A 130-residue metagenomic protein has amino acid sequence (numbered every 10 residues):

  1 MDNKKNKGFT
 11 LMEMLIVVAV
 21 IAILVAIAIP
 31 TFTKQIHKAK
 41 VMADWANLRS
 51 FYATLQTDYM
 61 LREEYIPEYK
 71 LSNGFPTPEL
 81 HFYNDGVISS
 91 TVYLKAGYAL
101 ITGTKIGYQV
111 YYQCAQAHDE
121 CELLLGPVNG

Functional and structural regions predicted by a protein language model:
M1-K4: N-terminal secretory signal peptides that target proteins for export/translocation
N6-T33: N-terminal single-pass transmembrane signal-anchor helix
F9, K40, Y52-T54: Residue-level recognition of hydrophobic positions within alpha-helical transmembrane segments
V25, R49-Y52: A cross-family signal for key residues in well-ordered alpha-helices that form functional helical elements
T31-S50: Aliphatic-rich helix starts adjacent to a transmembrane/signal segment
V41, L55, A117-D119: Exposed, low-complexity/repetitive linear segments and helix-based recognition motifs, biased toward charged/polar
A53-N73: Alpha-helix exit/C-cap motif
S72-P76, H81, I88-G130: Short, surface-exposed interaction loops/tails
